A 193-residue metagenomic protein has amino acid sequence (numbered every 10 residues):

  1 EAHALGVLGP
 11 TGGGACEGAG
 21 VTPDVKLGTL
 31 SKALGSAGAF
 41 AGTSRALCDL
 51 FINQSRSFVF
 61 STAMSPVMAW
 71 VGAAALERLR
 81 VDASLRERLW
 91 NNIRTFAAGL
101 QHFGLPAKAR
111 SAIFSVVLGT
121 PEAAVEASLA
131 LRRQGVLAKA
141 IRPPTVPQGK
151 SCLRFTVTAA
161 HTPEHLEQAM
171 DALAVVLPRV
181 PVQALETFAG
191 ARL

Functional and structural regions predicted by a protein language model:
E1-H3: Conserved Walker B
L5-G6, Q148: Generic structural signal for helix capping and beta-alpha/helix-loop junctions
V7-R110, E122: Active-site C-terminal subdomain of aminotransferase-like
V59, R133-L137, L173-P181: A common structural junction motif
A63, K139-P144: Beta-strand->loop->alpha-helix junctions that form or flank phosphate-binding loops in nucleotide-handling enzymes
A73, P163-M170: Short, amphipathic alpha-helical "lid/cap" segments that border enzyme active or binding sites
E87-G135, P143-T145, G149-L153, V157-A159 (+2 more regions): Conserved PLP-binding catalytic core of the aspartate aminotransferase-like
